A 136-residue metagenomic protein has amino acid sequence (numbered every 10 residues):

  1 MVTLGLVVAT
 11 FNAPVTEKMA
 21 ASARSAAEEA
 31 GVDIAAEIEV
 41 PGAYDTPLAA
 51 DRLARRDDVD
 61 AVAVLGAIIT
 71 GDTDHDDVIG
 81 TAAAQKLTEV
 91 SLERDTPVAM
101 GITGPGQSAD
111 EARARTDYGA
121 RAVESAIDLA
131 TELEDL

Functional and structural regions predicted by a protein language model:
V2-E39: Glycine-rich phosphate/diphosphate-binding loop of Rossmann-like nucleotide-binding domains
V8, V64-G66, A99-T103: Short beta-strand segments
F11-N12, I69, T103-Q107: Short, glycine/serine-rich, charged loops/turns that create anion-binding and catalytic segments at active sites
P14-K18, S22, P41-D45, V78 (+2 more regions): Conserved active-site and cofactor/substrate-binding residues in soluble primary-metabolism enzymes
A36-Y44, G104: Short beta->alpha junction loops
D45, A49-K86: Glycine-rich phosphate-binding loop
D76, A84-L136: C-terminal binding/interaction regions
